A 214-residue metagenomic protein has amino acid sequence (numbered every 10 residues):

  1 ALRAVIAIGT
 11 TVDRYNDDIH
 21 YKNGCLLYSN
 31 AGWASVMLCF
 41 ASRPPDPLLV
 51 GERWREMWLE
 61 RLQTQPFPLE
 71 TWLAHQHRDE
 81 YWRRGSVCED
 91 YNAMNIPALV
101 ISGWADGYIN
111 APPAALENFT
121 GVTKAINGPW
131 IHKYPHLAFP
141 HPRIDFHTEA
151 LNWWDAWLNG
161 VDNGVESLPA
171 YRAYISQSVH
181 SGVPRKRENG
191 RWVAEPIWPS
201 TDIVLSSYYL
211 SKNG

Functional and structural regions predicted by a protein language model:
L2-A93: Accessory cap/linker subdomain of secreted extracellular hydrolases
I19, F67, A74-R83, V87 (+3 more regions): Alpha/beta-hydrolase-fold serine-hydrolase catalytic core, especially in secreted/extracellular enzymes
W104: Residue-level signal for short, function-critical loop segments
